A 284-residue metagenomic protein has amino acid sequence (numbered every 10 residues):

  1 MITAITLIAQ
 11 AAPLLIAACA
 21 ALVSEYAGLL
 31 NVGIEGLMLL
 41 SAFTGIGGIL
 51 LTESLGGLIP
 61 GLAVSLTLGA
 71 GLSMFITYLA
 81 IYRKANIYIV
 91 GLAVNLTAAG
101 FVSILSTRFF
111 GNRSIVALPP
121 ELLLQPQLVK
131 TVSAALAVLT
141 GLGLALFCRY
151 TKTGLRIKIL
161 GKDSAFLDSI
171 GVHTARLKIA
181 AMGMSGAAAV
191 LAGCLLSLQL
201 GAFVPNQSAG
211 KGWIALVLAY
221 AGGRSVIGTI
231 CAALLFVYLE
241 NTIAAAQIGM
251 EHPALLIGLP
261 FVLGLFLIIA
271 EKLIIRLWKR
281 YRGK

Functional and structural regions predicted by a protein language model:
M1-T6, G56-I59, L123-S133, A246-G258: Interfacial loop-to-helix junctions that mark the boundaries of transmembrane helices in multi-pass membrane
I2-T6, C148, S185-V217, M250-L255: Inter-helical junctions in multi-pass inner-membrane proteins, predominant in energy-converting antiporter-like
T3-G56, L62, T67-Y88, Y220-S225: Single transmembrane alpha-helix segments in multi-pass membrane proteins
A17-A18, A42-I46, A99-S103, A134-L146 (+4 more regions): Hydrophobic core segments of alpha-helical transmembrane domains in multi-pass membrane transport and ion-translocation
I87, G91, A98-Y150, V204-P205 (+2 more regions): Transmembrane helix-bundle core of multi-pass membrane transporters and related energy-transducing complexes
Q127-F203, V226-C231: Helix-loop-helix "hairpin" substructures at the membrane interface of multi-pass membrane proteins
G143-L144, C148, K162-R176, I243-K284: Cytosolic-side transmembrane-helix boundaries in multi-pass membrane proteins
F203-F261: Transmembrane alpha-helical segments in multi-pass inner-membrane proteins
